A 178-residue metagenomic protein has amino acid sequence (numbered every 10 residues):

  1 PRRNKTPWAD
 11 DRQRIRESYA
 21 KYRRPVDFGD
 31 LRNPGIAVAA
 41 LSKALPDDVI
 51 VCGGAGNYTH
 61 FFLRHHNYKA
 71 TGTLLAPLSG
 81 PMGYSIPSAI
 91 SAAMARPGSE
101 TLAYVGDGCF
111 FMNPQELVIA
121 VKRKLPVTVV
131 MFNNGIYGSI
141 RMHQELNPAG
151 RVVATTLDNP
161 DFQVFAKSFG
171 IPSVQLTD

Functional and structural regions predicted by a protein language model:
P1, A44-D47, P126-V129, L146 (+2 more regions): N-terminal alpha/beta PP-like core and its mobile active-site loop of ThDP/TPP-dependent enzymes
P1-D11: Glycine-rich, acidic loop regions that bind phosphate or pyrophosphate groups
Q13-A93, G98: Active-site diphosphate/adenylate-binding microenvironment
Y84-I86, C109-E116: Short glycine/serine/threonine-rich phosphate/pyrophosphate-binding segments that cradle anionic phosphate groups
G98-M112, V127-M131: A short, small-residue-rich loop immediately preceding and capping a beta-strand
K122-Y137: A glycine-rich helix N-cap at a beta->alpha junction
Q144-D178: Conserved thiamine diphosphate
